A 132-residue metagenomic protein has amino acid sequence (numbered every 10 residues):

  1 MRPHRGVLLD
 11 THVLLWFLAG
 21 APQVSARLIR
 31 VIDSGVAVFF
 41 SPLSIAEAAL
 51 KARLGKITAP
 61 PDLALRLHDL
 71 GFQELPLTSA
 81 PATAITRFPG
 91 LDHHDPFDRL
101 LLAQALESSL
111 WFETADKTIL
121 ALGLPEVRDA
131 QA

Functional and structural regions predicted by a protein language model:
M1-F40, L54-L65, S108, A121-L122 (+1 more regions): Short, well-structured N-terminal submotif of metal-dependent ribonuclease cores
R2, P60-P61, F72-K117, P125 (+1 more regions): Active-site neighborhoods of divalent-metal-dependent phosphate/nucleic-acid chemistry enzymes
G6, L43, R99-L100: An amphipathic alpha-helix/helix-turn recognition signal
L9, A46, A115: Active-site flanking residues adjacent to catalytic metal/cofactor-binding acidic residues
D10-H12, A48, T78, A105: Generic structural signal for small/hydrophobic residues in well-ordered secondary structure, especially within
L14, I45, A82, I119-L120: A generic structural signal for short hydrophobic patches within well-formed alpha-helices
I32, H68-L70, I85: Helical cap/lid subdomains and adjacent loops of hydrolase enzymes that gate the active-site channel and determine
K51: ABC-type ATPase nucleotide-binding domain
